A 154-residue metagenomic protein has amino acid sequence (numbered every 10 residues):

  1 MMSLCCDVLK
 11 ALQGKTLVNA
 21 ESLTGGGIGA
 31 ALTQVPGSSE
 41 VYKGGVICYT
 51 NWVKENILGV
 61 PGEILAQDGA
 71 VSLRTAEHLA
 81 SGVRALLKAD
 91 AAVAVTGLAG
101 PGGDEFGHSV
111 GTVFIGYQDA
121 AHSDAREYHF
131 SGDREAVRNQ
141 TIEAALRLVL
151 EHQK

Functional and structural regions predicted by a protein language model:
M1-K154: Short alpha-helical segments enriched in small residues
